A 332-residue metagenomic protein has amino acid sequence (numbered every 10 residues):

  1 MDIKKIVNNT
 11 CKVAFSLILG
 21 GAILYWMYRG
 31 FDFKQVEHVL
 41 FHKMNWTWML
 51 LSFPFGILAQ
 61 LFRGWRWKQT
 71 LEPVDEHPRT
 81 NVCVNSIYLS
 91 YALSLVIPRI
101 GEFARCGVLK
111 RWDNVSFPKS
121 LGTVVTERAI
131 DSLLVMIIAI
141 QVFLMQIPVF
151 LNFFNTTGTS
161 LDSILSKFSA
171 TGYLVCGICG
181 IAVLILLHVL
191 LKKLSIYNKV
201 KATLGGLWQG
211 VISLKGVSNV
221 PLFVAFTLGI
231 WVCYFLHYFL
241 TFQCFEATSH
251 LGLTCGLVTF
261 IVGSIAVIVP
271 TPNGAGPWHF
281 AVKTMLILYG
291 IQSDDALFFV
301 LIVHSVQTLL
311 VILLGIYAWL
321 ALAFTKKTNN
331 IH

Functional and structural regions predicted by a protein language model:
M1-Y88, M145-V267, V306-H332: Predominantly cytoplasmic-facing regulatory/coupling regions of multi-pass membrane proteins
Q69-V74, L95, C106-D113, M285-L288: Helix-loop junctions at the membrane interface of multi-pass solute transporters
T80-C83, I100-E102, V115-E127, Q292-I302: Membrane-interface alpha-helices at helix entry/exit sites of multi-pass transporters
V84-R111: Hydrophobic, aromatic-rich membrane-embedded alpha-helical segments
L89-P98, V258-H279: Transmembrane alpha-helix interface/packing and boundary motifs in multi-pass membrane proteins, characterized by
A92-I97, L121-L144, F298-L313: Membrane-embedded alpha-helical segments of transport systems, primarily multispan ion/solute transporters
L109-S116, G210, F280-F298: Interfacial segments of multi-pass membrane proteins
